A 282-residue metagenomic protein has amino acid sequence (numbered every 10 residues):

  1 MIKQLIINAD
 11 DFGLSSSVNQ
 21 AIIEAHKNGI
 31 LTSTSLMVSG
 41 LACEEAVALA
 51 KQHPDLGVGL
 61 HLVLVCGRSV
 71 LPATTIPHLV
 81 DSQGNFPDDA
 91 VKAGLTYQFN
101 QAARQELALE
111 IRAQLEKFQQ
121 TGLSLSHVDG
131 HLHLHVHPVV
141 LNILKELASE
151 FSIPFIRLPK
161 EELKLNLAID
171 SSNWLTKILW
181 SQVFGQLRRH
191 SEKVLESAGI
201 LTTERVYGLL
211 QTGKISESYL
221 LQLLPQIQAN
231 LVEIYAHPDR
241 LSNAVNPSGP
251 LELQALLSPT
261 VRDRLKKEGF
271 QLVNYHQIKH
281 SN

Functional and structural regions predicted by a protein language model:
M1-I6, S16-H127, P138-N282: Terminal accessory/targeting
A9-F12: DG-centered beta-turn motif at the end of beta-strands
G130-L132: Active-site histidine-anchored catalytic micro-motif
H135: Alpha-helical and His/Cys-centered functional microenvironments
